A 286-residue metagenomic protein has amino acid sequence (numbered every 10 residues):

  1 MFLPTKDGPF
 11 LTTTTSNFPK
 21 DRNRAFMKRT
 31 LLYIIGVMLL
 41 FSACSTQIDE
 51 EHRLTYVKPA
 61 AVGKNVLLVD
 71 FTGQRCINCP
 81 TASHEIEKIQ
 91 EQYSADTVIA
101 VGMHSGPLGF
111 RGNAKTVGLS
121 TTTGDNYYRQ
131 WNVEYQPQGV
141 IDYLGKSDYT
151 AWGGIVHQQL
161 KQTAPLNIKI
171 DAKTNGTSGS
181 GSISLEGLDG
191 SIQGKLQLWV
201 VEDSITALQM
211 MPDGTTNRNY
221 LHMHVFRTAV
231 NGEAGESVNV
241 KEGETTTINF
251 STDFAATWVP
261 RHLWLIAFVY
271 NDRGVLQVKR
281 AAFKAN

Functional and structural regions predicted by a protein language model:
T5-D7, N23, M27-L32, G36-L67 (+2 more regions): Bacterial Sec-dependent N-terminal signal peptides
L11, S83-I86, T122-D125: Short alpha-helical segments and helix-capping/turn motifs at coil-helix boundaries
N17, D21-N23: Intrinsic-disorder-associated, low-complexity terminal segments enriched in Asp/Asn/His/Tyr and depleted of Lys/Arg
S45-D49, A82-S83, P212-G214: Short N-terminal helix-initiation segments at or just after the protein's N-terminus
R53-T55, I86-E91, Y127, G154-Q158: Intrinsically disordered, low-complexity boundary segments flanking structured domains
K58-M103: Local sequence-structure signature of Cys/Sec-based thiol-disulfide redox active-site neighborhoods
D96, G102-N286: Short, conserved sequence motifs used for protein processing/export or organelle targeting and for catalysis
